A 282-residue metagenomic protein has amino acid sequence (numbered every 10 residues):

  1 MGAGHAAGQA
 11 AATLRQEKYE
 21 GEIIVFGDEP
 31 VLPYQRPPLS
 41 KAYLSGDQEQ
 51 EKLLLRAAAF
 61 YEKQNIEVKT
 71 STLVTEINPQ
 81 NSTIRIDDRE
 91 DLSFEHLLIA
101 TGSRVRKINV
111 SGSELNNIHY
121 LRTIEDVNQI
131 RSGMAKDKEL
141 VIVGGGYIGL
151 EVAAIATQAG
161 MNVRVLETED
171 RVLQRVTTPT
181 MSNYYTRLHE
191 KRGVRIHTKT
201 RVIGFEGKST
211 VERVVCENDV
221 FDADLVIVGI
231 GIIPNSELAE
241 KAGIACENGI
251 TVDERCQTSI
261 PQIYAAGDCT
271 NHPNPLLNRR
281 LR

Functional and structural regions predicted by a protein language model:
M1-E67, I155-V176, T180: Beta1-alpha1 glycine-rich phosphate/pyrophosphate-binding loop at the start of Rossmann-like nucleotide-binding domains
G4-H5, P30, S103-V105, E125 (+3 more regions): Residue-level detector of alpha-helix initiation sites
A7-A10, G149-V152, P234: Short glycine/serine/threonine-rich phosphate/pyrophosphate-binding segments that cradle anionic phosphate groups
E20-E22, E62, V68-I86, L92 (+1 more regions): A Rossmann-like FAD-binding core segment of flavoenzymes
P33, F94, K107-I108, L150-E151 (+4 more regions): Glycine/Thr-rich phosphate-binding loops of Rossmann-like dinucleotide-binding domains
I86, I99-T101, I142, C216 (+2 more regions): Redox-cofactor binding/interface segments in oxidoreductases and associated redox assembly factors
T101-A159: Glycine-rich dinucleotide-binding loop and its adjacent helix/turn
E114-K136, S209-R213, V220-R282: FAD-site-proximal beta/loop scaffold in flavoenzymes
